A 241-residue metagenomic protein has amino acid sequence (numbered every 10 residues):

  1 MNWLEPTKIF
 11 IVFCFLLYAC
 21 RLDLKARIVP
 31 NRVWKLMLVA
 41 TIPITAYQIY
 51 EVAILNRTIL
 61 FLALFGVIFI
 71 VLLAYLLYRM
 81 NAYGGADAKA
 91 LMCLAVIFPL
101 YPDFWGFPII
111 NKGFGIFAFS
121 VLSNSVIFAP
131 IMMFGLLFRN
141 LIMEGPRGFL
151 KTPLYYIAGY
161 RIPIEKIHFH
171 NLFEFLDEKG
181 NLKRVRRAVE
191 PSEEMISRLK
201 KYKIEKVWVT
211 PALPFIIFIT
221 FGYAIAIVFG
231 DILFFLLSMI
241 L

Functional and structural regions predicted by a protein language model:
M1-L241: A membrane-topology feature that recognizes alpha-helical transmembrane segments and their immediate juxtamembrane
